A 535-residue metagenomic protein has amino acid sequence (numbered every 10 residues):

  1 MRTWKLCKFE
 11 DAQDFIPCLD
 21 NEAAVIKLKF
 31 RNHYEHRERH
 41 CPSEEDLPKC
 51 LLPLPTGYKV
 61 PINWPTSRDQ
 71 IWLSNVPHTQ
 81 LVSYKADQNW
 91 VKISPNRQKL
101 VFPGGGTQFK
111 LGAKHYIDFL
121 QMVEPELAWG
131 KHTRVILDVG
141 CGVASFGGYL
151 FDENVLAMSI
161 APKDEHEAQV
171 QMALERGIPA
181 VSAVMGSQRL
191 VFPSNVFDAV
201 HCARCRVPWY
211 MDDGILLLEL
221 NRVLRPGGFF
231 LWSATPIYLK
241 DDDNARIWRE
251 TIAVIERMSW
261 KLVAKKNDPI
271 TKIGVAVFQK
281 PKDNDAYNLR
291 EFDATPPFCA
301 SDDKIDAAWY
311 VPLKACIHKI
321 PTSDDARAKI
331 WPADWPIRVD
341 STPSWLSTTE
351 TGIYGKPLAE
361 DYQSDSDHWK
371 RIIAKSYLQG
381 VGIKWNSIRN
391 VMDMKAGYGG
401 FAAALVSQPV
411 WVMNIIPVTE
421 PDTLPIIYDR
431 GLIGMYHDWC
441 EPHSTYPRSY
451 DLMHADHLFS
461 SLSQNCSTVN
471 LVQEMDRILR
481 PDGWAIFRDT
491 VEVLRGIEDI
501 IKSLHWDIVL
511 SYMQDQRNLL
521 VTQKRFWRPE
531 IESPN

Functional and structural regions predicted by a protein language model:
M1-K131, D241, S259-N386, N390 (+1 more regions): Intrinsically disordered, low-complexity glycine/charged-rich regulatory or linker segments that flank or connect
G130-G148, M158, W385-V406, M413: Conserved class I S-adenosyl-L-methionine
L156-P162, S182, W411-P417: Conserved SAM-binding motif I beta-strand of class I
G177-G186, G431-C440: Conserved SAM-binding strand-loop segment of SAM-dependent methyltransferases
S187-V200, M211, I215, Y428-R430 (+3 more regions): A short acidic, Gly/Pro-enriched loop at the edge of an enzyme's catalytic core that lines a small-molecule cofactor
P193, D212-G227, N465-D482, D499-K502: A short glycine-rich, Lys/Arg-flanked "PGG" loop and its adjoining helix->strand segment in the class I
L224-P236, P481-T490: Conserved beta-strand signature within the Rossmann-like core of class I S-adenosyl-L-methionine
D242-I270, V275-A276, D293-T295, V493-I531: Conserved Class I S-adenosyl-L-methionine
